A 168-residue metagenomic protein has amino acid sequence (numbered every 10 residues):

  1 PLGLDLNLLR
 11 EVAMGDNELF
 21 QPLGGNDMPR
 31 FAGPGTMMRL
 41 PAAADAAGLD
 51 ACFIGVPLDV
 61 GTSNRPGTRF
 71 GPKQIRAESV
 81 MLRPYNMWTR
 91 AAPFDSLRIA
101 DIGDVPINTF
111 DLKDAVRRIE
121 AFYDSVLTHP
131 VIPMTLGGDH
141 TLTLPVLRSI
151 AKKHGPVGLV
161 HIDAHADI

Functional and structural regions predicted by a protein language model:
P1-G158: Metal-dependent C-N hydrolase catalytic cores
G155-I168: Short, acidic/small-residue loops that bind anionic groups at enzyme active sites
